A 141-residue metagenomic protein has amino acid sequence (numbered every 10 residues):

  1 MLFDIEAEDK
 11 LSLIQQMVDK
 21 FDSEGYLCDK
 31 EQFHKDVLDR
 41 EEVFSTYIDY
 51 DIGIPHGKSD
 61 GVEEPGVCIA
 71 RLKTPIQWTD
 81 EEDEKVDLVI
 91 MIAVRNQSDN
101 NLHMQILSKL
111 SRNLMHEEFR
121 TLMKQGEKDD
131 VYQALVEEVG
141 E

Functional and structural regions predicted by a protein language model:
M1-E141: Cytosolic covalent-transfer regions centered on His/Cys nucleophiles that carry phosphoryl or persulfide groups
